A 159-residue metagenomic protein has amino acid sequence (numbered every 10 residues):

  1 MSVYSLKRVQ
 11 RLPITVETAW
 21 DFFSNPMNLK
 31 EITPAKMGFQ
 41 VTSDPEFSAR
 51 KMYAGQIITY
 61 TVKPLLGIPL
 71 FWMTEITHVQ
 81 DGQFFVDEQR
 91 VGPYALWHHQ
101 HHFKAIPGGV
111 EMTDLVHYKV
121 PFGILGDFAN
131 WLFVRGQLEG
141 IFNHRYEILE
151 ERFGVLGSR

Functional and structural regions predicted by a protein language model:
M1-A49, Y53: Hydrophobic ligand-binding cavity/cleft-lining segments
V3-R11, I57, F71, F84 (+2 more regions): Intrinsic-disorder/low-complexity, polar/charged segments enriched in Ser/Thr/Lys/Arg/Asp/Glu/Gln
R8-Q10, P45, F71-H78, Q89-R90 (+2 more regions): Hydrophobic/aromatic beta-strand elements that line small-molecule binding cavities or substrate pockets in beta-rich
T15-V16, A49, T77-F84, H102-E111: A short, structured loop/turn motif at beta-sheet edges
A19-F23, L29, I58, I76 (+3 more regions): Hydrophobic pocket/interface hotspot
T42-V91, E147-E151, L156-R159: Glycine-rich portal/gate segments that line the openings of hydrophobic small-molecule binding cavities
E88-G140: Beta-strand/loop substructures that line and gate deep hydrophobic ligand-binding cavities in soluble
G140-I148: A non-catalytic, amphipathic alpha-helix used as a structural packing/dimerization or gating element in enzyme scaffolds
